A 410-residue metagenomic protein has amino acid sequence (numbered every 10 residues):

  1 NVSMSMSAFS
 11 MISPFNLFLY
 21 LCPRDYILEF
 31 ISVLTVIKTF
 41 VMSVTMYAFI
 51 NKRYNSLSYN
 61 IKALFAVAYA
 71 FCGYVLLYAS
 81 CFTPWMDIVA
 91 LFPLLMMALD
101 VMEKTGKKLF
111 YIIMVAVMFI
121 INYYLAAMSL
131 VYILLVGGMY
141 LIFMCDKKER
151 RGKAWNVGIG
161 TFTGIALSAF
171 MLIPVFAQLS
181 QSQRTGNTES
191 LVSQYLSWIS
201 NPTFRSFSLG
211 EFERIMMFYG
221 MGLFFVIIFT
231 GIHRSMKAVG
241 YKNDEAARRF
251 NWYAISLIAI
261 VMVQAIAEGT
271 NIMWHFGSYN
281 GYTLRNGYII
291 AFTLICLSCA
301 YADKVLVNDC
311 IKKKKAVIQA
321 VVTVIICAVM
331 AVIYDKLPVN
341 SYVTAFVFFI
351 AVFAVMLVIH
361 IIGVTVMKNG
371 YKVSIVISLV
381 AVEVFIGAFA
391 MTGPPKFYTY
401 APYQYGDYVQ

Functional and structural regions predicted by a protein language model:
N1, S7-S10, P14-L17, K153-A238 (+4 more regions): Periplasmic/ER-lumenal interhelical loops and adjacent helix-loop junctions in multi-pass membrane proteins
F9, L21-V44, Y78-M86: Loop-to-helix entry region of an early transmembrane alpha helix in multi-pass inner-membrane enzymes
P23-L34, L57-F65, F110, K315 (+2 more regions): Membrane-interface starts of transmembrane alpha-helices
T39-L76, F224-K237, N243-I266: Carboxylate/His-rich catalytic cores and anion/metal-binding grooves
F40-I50, Y59-E103, K107-F143, N156-F176 (+3 more regions): Membrane-embedded helix bundles of polyisoprenyl
M42-I50, L91-E103, L134-I142, F225-I232 (+2 more regions): Transmembrane alpha-helical segments
N51-S58, V101-G106, M144-G152, R234-R249 (+2 more regions): Membrane-interface helix-boundary motifs at transmembrane edges
M102, G106, L125, W252-M262 (+3 more regions): Contiguous transmembrane helix-bundle modules in multi-pass membrane proteins
